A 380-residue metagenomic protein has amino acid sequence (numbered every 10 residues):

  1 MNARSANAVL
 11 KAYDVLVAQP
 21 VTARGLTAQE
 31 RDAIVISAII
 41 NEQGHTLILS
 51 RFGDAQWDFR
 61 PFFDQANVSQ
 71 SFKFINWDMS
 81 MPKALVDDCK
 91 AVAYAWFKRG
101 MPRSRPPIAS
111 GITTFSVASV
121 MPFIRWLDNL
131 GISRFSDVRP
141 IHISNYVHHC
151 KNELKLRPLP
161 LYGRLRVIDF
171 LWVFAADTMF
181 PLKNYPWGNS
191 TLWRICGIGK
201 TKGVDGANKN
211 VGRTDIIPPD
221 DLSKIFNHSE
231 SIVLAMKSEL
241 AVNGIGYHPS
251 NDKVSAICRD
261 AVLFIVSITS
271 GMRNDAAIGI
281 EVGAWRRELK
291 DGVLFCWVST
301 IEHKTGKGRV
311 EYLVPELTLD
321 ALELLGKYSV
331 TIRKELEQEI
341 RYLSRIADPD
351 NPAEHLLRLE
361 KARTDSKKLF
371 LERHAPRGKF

Functional and structural regions predicted by a protein language model:
M1-P249, I265: Charge-rich, intrinsically disordered N-terminal extensions that act as flexible nucleic-acid engagement or regulatory
T191-F380: Extended accessory and catalytic-adjacent subdomains in large enzymes
